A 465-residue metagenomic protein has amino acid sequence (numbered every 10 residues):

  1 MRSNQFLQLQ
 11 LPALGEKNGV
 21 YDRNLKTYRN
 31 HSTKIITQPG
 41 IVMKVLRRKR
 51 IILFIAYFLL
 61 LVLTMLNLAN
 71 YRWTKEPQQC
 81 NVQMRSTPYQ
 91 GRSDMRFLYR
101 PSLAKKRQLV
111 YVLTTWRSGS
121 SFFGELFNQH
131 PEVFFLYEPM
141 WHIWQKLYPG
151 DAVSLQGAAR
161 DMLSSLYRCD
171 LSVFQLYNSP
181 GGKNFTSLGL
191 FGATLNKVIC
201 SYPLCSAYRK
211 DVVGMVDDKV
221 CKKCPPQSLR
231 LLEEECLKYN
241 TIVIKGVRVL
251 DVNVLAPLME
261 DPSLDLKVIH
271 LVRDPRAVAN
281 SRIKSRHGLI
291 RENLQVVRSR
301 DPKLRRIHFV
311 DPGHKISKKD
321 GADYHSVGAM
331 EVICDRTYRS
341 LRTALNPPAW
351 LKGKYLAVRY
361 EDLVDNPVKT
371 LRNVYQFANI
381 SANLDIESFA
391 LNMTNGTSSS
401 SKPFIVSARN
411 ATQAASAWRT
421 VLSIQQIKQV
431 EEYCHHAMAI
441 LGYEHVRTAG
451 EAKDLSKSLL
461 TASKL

Functional and structural regions predicted by a protein language model:
M1-K49: Short, low-complexity, Lys/Arg-enriched N-terminal segments of secretory-pathway carbohydrate enzymes
Y28-N81: N-terminal signal-anchor transmembrane helix specifying type II single-pass membrane topology of secretory-pathway
C80-Q83, Y89-A104, K222-C236, R248-V254 (+4 more regions): PAPS-dependent sulfotransferase catalytic domain
S121-V133: A conserved segment at the C-terminal end of the G1
Y137-V247, L294, K303-K319: PAPS-dependent sulfation machinery
P275, A344-I424, L455-L459: The conserved 3'-phosphoadenosine-5'-phosphosulfate
E292-I333, S388-M438: PAPS-dependent sulfotransferase catalytic core
V421-L465: C-terminal accessory extensions appended to soluble enzyme cores
